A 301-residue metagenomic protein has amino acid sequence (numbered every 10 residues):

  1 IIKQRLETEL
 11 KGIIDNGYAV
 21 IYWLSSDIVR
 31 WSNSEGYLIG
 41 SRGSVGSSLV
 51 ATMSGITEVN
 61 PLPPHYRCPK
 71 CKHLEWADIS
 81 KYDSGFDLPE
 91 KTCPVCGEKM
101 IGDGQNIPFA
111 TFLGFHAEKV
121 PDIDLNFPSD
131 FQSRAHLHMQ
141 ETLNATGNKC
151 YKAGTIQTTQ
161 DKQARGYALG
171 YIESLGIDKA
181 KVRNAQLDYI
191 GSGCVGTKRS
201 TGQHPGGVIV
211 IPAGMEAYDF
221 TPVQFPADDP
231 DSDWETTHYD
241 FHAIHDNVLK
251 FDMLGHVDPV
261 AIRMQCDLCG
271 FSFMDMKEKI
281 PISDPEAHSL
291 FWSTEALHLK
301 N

Functional and structural regions predicted by a protein language model:
I1-I39, N184-D188, K198: Helix-hairpin-helix/helix-loop-helix acidic hairpins
E7, G46-V50, D161-G166: Short, conserved phosphate-binding/catalytic loop or strand-edge motifs used in phosphoryl-/nucleotidyl-transfer
I28, L38, G55-N301: Mg2+-dependent phosphoryl-transfer active-site scaffold
R30-N33, S44-I56: Catalytic DNA-binding helix-loop module of base-excision-repair DNA glycosylases/AP lyases
